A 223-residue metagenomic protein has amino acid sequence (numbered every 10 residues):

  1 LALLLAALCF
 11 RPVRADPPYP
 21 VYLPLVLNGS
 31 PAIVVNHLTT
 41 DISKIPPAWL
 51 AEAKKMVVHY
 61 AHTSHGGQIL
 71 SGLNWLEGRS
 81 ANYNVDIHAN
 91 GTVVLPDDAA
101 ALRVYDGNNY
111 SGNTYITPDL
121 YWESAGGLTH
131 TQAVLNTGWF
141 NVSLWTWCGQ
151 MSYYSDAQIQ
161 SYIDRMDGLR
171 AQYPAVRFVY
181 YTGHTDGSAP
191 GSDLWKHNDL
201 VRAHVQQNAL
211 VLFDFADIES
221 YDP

Functional and structural regions predicted by a protein language model:
L1-C9: Bacterial N-terminal signal peptides
P24: Conserved functional hotspot residues at active sites or interaction interfaces
A32-L135, W139-N141: N-terminal carbohydrate-binding/catalytic regions of secreted carbohydrate-active enzymes
K54-V58, N82-N84, G138-S143, A171-V179 (+1 more regions): Loop/turn elements at helix/coil->beta-strand transitions in domains of secreted/extracellular proteins
G72-Y83, R165-Q172, V201-V211, F215-I218: Structured segments of extracytoplasmic/periplasmic soluble domains in secreted or envelope-associated proteins
Y115-G187: Extracellular-facing segments of soluble proteins and assemblies that are Gly/Ser/Thr-biased and enriched in aromatics
G183-P223: Substrate-gating cap/lid alpha-helix
